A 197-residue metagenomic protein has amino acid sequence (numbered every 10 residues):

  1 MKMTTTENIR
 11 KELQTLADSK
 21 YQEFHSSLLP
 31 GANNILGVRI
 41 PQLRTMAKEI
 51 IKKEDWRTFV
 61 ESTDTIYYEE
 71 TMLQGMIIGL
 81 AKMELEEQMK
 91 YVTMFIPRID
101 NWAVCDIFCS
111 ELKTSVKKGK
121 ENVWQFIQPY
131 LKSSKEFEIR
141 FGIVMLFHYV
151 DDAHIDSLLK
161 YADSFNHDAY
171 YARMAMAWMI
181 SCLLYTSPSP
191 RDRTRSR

Functional and structural regions predicted by a protein language model:
K2-S187: Surface-facing alpha-helical segments and adjacent helix-coil boundary elements at the starts of domains
Y185-R197: Single conserved hydrophobic/aromatic residue that forms the stacking wall/gate of nucleotide- or nucleobase-binding
